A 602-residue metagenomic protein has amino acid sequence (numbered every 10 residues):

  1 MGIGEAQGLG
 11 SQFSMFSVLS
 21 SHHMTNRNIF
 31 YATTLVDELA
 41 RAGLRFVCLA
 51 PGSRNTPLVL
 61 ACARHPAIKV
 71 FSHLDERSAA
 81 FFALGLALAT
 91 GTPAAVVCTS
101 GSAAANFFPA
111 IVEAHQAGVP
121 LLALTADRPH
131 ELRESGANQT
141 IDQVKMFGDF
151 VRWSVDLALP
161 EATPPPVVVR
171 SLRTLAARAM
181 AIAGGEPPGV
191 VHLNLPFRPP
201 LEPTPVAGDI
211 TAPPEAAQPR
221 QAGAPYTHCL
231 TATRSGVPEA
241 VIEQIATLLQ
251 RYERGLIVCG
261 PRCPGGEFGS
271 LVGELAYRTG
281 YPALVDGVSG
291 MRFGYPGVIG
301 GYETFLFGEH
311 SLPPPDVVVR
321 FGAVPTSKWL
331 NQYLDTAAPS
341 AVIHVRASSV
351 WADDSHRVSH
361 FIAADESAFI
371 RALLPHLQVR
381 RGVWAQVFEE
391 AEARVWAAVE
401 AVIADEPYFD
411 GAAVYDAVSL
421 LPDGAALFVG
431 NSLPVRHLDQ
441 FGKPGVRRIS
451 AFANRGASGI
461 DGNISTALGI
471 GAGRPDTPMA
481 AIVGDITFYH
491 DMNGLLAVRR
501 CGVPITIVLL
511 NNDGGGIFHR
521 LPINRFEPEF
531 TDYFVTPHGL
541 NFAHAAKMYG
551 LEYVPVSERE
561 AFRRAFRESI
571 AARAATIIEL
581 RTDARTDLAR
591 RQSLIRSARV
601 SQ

Functional and structural regions predicted by a protein language model:
T25-R27, L157, Y333-V435, S557-R564 (+2 more regions): Phosphate/pyrophosphate-binding active-site segments
R27-E113: N-terminal cofactor/phosphate-binding cores enriched in small/glycine residues, especially glycine-rich loops such as
A32-L35, A40-G43, A50-R54, L58-V59 (+1 more regions): Active-site diphosphate/adenylate-binding microenvironment
R45-C48, K69-F71, A89-R128, P314-G322 (+2 more regions): A short, small-residue-rich loop immediately preceding and capping a beta-strand
N106, V241-E243, C259-I343, W351 (+3 more regions): Glycine-rich, anion-gripping cofactor-binding loops and their flanking helix/strand elements in enzyme active sites
L124, E131-K145, H437, G442-Q602: Thiamine diphosphate
T125-A179, D286-E392, P522: Glycine-rich, acidic loop regions that bind phosphate or pyrophosphate groups
R173-R178, I182-R251: Conformationally flexible catalytic loops at phosphate/diphosphate-handling active centers
